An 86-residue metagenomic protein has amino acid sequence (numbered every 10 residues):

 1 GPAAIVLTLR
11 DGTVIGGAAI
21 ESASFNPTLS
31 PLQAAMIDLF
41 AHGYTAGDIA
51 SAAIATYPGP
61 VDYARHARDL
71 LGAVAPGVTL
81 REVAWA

Functional and structural regions predicted by a protein language model:
G1-H42: Conserved mixed alpha/beta catalytic, RNA-binding, or beta-rich assembly cores of soluble enzyme, regulatory
H42-A86: C-terminal binding/interaction regions
